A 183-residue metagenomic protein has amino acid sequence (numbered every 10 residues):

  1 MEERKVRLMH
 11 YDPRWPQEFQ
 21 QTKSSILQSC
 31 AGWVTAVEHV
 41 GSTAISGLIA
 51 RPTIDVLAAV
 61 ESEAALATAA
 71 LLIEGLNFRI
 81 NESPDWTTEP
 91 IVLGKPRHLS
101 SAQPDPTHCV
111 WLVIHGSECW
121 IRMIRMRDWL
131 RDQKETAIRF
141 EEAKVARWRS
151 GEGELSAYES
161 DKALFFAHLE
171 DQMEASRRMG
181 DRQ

Functional and structural regions predicted by a protein language model:
M1-E3, G47-R51, Q103-P104: Short, flexible turn/loop "capping" segments at secondary-structure junctions
M1-E38, A167, R178: Helical scaffold of the NTase/Pol beta-like nucleotidyltransferase catalytic core
V6-I26, V60-S100: Metal-dependent nucleotidyltransferase catalytic core
S25-A67: Active-site nucleotide-donor binding segment shared across nucleotidyl transfer reactions
V34, E74-N77, E170, E174: Glycine-centered loop/turn motif at secondary-structure junctions
P52-I54, L76, P106: A generic structural signal for short beta-strands and their flanking turns/coil linkers
S83-T107, V113, A167-H168, Q172-R182: Expand to "…catalyze enediolate/carbanion chemistry for C-C bond making/breaking, isomerization, decarboxylation
L112-Q183: Catalytic cores of NTP-dependent nucleotidyl/adenyl transfer enzymes across multiple folds
